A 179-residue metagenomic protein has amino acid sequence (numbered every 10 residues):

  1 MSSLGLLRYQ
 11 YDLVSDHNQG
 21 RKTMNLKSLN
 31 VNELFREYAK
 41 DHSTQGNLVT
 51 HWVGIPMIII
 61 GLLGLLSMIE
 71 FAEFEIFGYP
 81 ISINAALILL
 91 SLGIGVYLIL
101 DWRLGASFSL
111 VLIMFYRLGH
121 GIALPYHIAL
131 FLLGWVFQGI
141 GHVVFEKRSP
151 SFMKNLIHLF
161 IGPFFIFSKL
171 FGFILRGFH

Functional and structural regions predicted by a protein language model:
Y11-T23: Short, Lys/Arg-enriched N-terminal segments with co-localized hydrophobic residues within the first ~10-30 amino acids
N25-L29, E33-E37, V143-H179: Membrane-proximal soluble regions of multi-pass membrane proteins
F35-P56, L92-R103, F171: Membrane interfacial helix-start motif at the N-side
V53, M57-I60, G64, Y116 (+2 more regions): Hydrophobic alpha-helical transmembrane segments
G64-S82, F115-I128: Helix-coil boundary and interhelical linker segments in multi-pass alpha-helical membrane proteins
I88-G95, F108-Y116: Hydrophobic, membrane-inserted alpha-helices
L90-R103, F131-S149, I166-K169: Transmembrane alpha-helical segments that form the membrane-embedded catalytic/substrate-channel core of multi-pass
G105-V111, P125-L130: Hydrophobic alpha-helical membrane segments of integral membrane proteins
